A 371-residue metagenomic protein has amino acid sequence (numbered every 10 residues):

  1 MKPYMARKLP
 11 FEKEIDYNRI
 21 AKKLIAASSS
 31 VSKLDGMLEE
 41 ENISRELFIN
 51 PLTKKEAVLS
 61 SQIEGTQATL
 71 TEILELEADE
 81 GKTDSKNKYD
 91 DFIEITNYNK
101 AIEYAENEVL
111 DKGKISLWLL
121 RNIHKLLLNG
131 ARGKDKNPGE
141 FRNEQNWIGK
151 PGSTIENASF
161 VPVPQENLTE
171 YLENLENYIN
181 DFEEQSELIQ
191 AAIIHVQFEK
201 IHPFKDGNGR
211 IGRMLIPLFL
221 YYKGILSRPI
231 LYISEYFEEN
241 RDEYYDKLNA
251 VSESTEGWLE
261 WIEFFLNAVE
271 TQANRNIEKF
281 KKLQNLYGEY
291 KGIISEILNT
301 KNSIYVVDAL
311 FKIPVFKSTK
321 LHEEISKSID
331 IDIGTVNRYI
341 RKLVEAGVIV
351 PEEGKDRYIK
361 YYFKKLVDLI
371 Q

Functional and structural regions predicted by a protein language model:
M1-Q371: FIC/Doc superfamily catalytic core
